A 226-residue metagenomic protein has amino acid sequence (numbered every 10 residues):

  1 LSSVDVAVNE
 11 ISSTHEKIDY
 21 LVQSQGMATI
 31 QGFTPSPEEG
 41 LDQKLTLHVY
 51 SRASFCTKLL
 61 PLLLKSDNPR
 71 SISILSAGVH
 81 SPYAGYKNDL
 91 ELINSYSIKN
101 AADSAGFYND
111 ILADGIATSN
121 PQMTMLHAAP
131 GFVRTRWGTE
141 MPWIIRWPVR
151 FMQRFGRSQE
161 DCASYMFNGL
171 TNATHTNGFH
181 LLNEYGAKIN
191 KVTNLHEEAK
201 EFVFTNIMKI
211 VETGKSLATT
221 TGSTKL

Functional and structural regions predicted by a protein language model:
L1-K17: Conserved Rossmann-fold cofactor-binding substructure of NAD(P)-dependent oxidoreductases
D19-Q23, L45: N-terminal Rossmann-like NAD(P) cofactor-binding module of classical short-chain dehydrogenase/reductase
V22-Q31: Conserved NAD(P)H cofactor-binding loop of Rossmann-fold oxidoreductase domains
Q31-T34, D42-L45, L64-Q122, L126-F155: Catalytic loop of short-chain dehydrogenase/reductase
P37-E39, A53: WD40 beta-propeller repeat blades
V49-Y50: Ankyrin-repeat alpha-helix packing hotspot
C56-T57: A short, exposed helix-loop element centered on a Lys and neighboring polar residues
Y108, S119-M123, H127, W147-G222: C-terminal helical subdomain
